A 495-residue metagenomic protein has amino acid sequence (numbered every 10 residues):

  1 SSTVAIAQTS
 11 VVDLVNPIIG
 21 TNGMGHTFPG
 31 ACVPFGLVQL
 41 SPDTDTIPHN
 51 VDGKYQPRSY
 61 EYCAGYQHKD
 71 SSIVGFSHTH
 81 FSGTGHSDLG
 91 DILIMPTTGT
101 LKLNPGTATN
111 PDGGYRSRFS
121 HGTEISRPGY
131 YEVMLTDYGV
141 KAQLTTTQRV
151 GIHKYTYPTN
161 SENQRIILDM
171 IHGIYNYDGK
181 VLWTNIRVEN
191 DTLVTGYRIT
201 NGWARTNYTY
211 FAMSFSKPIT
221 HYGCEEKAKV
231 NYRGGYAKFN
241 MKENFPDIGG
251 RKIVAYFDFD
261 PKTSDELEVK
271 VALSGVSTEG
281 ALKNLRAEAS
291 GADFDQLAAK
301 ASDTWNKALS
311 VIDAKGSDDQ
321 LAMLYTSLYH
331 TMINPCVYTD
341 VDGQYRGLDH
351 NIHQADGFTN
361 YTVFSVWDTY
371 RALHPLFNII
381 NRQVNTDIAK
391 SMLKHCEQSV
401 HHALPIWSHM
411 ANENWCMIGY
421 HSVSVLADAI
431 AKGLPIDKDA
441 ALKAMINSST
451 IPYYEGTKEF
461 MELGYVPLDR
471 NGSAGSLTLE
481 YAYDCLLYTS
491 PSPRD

Functional and structural regions predicted by a protein language model:
S1-Q8: Bacterial Sec-dependent N-terminal signal peptides
Q8-L479, Y483-S490: Accessory carbohydrate-recognition regions in carbohydrate-active enzymes
P491-D495: Residue-level detector of conserved catalytic or cofactor/ligand-binding positions in enzyme active sites
